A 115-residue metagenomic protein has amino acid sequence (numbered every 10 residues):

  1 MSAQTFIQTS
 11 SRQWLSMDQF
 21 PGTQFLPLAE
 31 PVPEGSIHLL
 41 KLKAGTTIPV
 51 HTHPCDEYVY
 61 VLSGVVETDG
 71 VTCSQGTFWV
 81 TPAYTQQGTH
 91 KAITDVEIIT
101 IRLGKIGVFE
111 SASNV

Functional and structural regions predicted by a protein language model:
M1-P33, N114-V115: A short, N-terminal "cap"/entry segment at the start of jelly-roll beta-barrel domains of the cupin/DSBH fold
T23, A83-F109: Ligand-binding loop in jelly-roll beta-barrel domains
F25-P27, I37-L39, Y58, F78-V80 (+1 more regions): Conserved hydrophobic/aromatic beta-strand scaffold that supports enzyme active sites
V32-G35, K43-E57, C73: A short beta-loop-beta micro-motif enriched in histidine and acidic residues
K43-G45, E67, G104: Solvent-exposed residues in well-ordered beta-strands and their adjoining turns, especially edge/terminal strands
H53-T68: Glycine- and acidic-residue-biased ligand/ion/polar-headgroup-sensing regions
T68-G88: Short acidic-glycine-tyrosine-enriched beta hairpin
